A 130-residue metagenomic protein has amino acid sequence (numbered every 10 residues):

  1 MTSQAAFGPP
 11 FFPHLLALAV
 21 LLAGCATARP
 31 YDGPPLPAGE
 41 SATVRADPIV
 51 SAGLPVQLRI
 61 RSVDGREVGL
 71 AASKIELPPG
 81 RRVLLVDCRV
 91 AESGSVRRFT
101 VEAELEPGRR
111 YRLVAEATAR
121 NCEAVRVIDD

Functional and structural regions predicted by a protein language model:
M1-T27: Sec-dependent bacterial lipoprotein signal peptides
C25-D130: Short loop/turn and low-complexity linker motifs enriched in small/turn-promoting residues
